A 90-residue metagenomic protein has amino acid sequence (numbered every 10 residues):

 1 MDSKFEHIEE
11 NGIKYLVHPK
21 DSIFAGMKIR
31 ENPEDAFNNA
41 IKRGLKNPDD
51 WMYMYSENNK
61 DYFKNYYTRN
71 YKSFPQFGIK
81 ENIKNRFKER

Functional and structural regions predicted by a protein language model:
M1-P19: Short, low-complexity N-terminal segments with a bias toward positive charge
I13, V17-R86: Acidic, low-complexity, intrinsically disordered interaction modules
K88-R90: Non-Sec secretion/translocation targeting segments of pathogen effectors
